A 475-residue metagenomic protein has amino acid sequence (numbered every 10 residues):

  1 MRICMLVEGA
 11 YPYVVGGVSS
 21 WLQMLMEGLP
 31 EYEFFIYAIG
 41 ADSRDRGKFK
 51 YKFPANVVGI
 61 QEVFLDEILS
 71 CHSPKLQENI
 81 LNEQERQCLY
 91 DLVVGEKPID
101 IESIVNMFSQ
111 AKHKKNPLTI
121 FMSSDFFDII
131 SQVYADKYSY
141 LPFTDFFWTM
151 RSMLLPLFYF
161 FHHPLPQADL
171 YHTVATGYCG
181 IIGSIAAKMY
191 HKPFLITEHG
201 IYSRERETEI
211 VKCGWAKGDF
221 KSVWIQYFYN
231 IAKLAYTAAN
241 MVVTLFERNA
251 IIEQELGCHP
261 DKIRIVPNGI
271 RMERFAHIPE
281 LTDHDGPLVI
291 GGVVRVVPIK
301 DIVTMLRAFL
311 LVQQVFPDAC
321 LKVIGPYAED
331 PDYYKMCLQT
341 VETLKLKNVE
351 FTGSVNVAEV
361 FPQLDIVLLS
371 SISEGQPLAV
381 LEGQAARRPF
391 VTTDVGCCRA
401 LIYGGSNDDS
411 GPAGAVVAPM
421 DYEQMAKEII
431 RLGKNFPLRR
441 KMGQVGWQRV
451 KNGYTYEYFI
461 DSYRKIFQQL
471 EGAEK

Functional and structural regions predicted by a protein language model:
A187, Q424, R431, L438-G453 (+1 more regions): A short, well-ordered alpha-helix in the C-terminal region of glycosyltransferases
R248, G269: Carbohydrate-associated surface elements
P279-L311, K322: Conserved donor-binding/catalytic core segment of Leloir-type glycosyltransferases
C320-K335: Glycosyltransferase donor-sugar binding loop
Y334-S354: Nucleotide-activated donor-binding/catalytic signature segment of Leloir-type glycosyltransferases, i.e., the conserved
I372: Aromatic "clamp/platform" in nucleotide-sugar-dependent glycosyltransferases that forms part of the donor/acceptor
P389-T392, G396-Y403: Short hydrophobic beta-strand element within catalytic cores of glycosyltransferases and related nucleotide-activated
G404-G405, D409-Y422, R431-F436: Conserved acidic donor-binding segment of nucleotide-sugar-dependent glycosyltransferases
